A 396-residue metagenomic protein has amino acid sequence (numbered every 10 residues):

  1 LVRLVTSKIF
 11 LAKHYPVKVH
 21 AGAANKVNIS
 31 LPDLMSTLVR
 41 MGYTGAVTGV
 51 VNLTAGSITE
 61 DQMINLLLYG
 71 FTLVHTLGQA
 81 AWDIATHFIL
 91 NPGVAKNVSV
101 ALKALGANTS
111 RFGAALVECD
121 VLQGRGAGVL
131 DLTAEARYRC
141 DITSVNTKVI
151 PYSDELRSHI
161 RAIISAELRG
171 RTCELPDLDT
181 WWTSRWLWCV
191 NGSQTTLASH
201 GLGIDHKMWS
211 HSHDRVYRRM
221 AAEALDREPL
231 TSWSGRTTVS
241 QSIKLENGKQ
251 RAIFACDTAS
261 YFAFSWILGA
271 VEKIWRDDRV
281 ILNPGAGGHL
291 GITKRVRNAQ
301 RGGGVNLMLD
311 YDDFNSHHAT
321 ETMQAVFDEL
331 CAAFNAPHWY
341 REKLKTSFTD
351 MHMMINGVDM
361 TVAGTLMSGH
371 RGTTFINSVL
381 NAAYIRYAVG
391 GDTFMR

Functional and structural regions predicted by a protein language model:
L1-R396: Viral RNA-dependent RNA polymerase
